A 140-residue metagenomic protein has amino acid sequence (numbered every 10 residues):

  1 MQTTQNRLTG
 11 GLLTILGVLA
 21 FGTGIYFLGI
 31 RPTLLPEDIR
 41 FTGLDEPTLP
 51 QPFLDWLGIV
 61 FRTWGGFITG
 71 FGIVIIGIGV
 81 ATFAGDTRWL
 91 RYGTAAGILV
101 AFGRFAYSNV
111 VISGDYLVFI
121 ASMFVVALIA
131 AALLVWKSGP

Functional and structural regions predicted by a protein language model:
M1-G29: Cytosolic juxtamembrane helix and N-cap/initiation of the first transmembrane helix
Q2-T9, F53-V60, T87-L90, S113-Y116: Membrane-interface helix-boundary signature
T9-L19, W64, F71, L90-A101 (+1 more regions): Hydrophobic alpha-helical transmembrane segments of polytopic
V18-G65, I73: Hydrophobic transmembrane helix segments
G72-R91: Juxtamembrane helix-break-helix junctions at the cytosolic face of small multi-pass alpha-helical membrane proteins
V74-I78, L99-S108: Hydrophobic, membrane-inserted alpha-helices
F102-A121: Membrane-helix boundary connector in multi-pass membrane proteins
V126-P140: Membrane-water interface at the C-terminal end of transmembrane alpha helices
